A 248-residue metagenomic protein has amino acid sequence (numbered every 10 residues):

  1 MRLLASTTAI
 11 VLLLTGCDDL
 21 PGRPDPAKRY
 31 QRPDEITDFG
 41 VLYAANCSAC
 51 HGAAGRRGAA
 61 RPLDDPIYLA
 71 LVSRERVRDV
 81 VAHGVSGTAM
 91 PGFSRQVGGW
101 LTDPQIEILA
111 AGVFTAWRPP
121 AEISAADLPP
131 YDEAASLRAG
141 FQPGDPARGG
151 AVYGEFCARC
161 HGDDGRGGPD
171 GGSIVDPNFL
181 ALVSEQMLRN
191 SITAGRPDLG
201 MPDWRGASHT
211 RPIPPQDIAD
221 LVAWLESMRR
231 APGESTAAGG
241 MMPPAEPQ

Functional and structural regions predicted by a protein language model:
M1-T7: Bacterial N-terminal signal peptides that target proteins for export
L13-G16: C-terminal motif of bacterial Sec signal peptides marking the signal peptidase cleavage site
D19, A49-G52, D65, A111 (+2 more regions): Disulfide-rich extracellular modules and peptides
P21-R29, P33, A44, P91-D163 (+2 more regions): Flexible coil segments in periplasmic/lumen-exposed cytochrome c-class electron-transfer proteins
R29-Y30, G40, G52-A82, G92 (+3 more regions): Gly/Gly-Pro-rich "capping" loops immediately C-terminal to redox-active cysteine motifs in periplasmic/lumenal
T37-A49: Mature N-terminal segment immediately following signal peptide/propeptide cleavage in secreted/periplasmic
N46, A53-R57, G84, T88 (+4 more regions): A short secondary-structure junction motif
